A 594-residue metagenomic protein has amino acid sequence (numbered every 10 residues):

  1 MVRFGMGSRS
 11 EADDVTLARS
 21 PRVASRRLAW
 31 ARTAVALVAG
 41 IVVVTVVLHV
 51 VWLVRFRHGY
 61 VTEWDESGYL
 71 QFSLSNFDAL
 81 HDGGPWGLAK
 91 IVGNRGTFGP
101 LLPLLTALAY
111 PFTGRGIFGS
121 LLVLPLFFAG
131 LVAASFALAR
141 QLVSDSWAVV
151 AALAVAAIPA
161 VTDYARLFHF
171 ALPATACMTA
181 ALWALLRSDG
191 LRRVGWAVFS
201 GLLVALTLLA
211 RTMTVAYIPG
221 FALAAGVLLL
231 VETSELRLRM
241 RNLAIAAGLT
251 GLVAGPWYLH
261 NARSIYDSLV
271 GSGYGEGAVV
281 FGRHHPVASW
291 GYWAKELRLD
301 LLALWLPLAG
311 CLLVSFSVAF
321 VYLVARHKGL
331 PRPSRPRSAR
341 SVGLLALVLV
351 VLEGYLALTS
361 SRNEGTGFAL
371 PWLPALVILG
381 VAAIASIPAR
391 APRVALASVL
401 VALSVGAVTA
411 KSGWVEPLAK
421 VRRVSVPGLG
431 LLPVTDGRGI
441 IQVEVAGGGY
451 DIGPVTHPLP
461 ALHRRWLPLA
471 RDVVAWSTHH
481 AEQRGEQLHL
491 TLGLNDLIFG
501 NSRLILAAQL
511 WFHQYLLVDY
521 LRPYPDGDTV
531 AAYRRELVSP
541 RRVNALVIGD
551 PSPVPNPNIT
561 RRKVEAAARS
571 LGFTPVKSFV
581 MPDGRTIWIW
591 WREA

Functional and structural regions predicted by a protein language model:
M1-L53, R140, R241-L249, S341-L344 (+1 more regions): Start-transfer (signal-anchor) and selected internal transmembrane alpha helices of multi-pass inner/ER membrane
V15, R19, R140-S146, M178-F199 (+4 more regions): Membrane-interface transmembrane helices that cradle and orient dolichyl/undecaprenyl
T45, A151-P159, W183, V204 (+1 more regions): Short helix- or helix-capping micro-motifs that position conserved polar/aromatic residues at function-defining sites
V54-S67, L80-P103, F112, F118 (+2 more regions): Membrane-proximal lumenal/periplasmic loop motifs of glycosylation machinery
L121-L124, A160-A174, G365-T366: Short acidic/glycine- and proline-prone juxtamembrane loop motifs at membrane-interface regions of multi-pass membrane
L122-V143, A180, F320, V324: Transmembrane-helix motifs of polytopic, lipid-linked glycan transferases
G226, G248-G251, L302-R340, V348 (+1 more regions): Hydrophobic, aromatic-rich transmembrane alpha-helices and their immediate juxtamembrane boundary segments
M240-V279, W305-G310, Y355, T359-S360 (+1 more regions): Membrane-lumen/periplasm interface segments of specific transmembrane helices in polyprenyl phosphate-linked
